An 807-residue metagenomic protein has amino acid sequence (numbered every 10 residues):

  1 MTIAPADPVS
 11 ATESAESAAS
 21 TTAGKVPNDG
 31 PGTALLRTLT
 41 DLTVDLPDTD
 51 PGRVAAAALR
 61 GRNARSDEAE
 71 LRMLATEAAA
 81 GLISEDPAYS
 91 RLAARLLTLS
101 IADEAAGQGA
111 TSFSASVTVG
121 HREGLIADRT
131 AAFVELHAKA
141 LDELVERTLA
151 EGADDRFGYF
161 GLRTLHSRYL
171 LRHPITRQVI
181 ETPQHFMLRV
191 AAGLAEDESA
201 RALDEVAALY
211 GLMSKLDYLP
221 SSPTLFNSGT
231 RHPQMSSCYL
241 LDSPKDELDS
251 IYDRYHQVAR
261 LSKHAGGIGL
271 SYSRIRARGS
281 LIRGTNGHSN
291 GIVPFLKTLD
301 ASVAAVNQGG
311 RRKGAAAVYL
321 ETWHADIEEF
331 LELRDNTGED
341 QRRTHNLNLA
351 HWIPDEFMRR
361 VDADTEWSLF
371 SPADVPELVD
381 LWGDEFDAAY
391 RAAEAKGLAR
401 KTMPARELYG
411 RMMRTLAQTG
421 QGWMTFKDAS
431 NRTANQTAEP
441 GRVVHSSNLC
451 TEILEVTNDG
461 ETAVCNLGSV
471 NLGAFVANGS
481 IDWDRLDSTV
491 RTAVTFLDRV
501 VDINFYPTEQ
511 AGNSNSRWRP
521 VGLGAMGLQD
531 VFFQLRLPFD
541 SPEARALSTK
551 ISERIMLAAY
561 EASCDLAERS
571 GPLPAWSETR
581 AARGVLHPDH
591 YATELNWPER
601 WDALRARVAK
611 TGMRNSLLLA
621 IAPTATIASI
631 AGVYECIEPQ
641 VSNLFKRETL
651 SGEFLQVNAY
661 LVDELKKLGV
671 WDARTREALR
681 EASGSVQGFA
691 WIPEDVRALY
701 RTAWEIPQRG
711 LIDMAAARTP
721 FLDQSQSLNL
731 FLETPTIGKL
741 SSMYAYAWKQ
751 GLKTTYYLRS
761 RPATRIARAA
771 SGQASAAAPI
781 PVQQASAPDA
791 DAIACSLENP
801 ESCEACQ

Functional and structural regions predicted by a protein language model:
M1-Q178: Often metal-dependent polyanion-binding catalytic scaffolds in large enzymes
D7, R765-Q807: Acidic, low-complexity intrinsically disordered tails
S66, A79-S84, F157-R168, M213-S228 (+5 more regions): Core structural elements
S90-E123, I353, N431-N458, A463 (+6 more regions): Terminal amphipathic helices with adjacent charged low-complexity linkers/tails
A140-T164, T451-T457, L497-D502, E594-P598 (+2 more regions): Catalytic alpha/beta core of large soluble enzyme barrels
L171, H185-V206, Y210-G284, I292-F295 (+6 more regions): Function-dense linear segments that define catalytic or interfacial modules in macromolecule-processing proteins
Y255, T489-G512, P520, P538-T624 (+3 more regions): Internal maturation/activation junctions in enzymes
E332, L347-M412, L416-T419: Polar, glycine-rich mid-to-C-terminal structural blocks that act as macromolecule-binding/assembly scaffolds
